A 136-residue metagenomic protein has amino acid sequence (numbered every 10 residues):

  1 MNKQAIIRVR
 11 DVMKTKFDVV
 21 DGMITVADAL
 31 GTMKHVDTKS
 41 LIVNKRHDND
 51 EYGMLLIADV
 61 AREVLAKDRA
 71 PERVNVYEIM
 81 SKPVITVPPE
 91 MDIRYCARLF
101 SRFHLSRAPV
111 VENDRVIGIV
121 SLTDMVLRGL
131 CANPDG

Functional and structural regions predicted by a protein language model:
M1-G136: Tandem CBS (Cystathionine beta-synthase) repeat/Bateman regulatory domains
